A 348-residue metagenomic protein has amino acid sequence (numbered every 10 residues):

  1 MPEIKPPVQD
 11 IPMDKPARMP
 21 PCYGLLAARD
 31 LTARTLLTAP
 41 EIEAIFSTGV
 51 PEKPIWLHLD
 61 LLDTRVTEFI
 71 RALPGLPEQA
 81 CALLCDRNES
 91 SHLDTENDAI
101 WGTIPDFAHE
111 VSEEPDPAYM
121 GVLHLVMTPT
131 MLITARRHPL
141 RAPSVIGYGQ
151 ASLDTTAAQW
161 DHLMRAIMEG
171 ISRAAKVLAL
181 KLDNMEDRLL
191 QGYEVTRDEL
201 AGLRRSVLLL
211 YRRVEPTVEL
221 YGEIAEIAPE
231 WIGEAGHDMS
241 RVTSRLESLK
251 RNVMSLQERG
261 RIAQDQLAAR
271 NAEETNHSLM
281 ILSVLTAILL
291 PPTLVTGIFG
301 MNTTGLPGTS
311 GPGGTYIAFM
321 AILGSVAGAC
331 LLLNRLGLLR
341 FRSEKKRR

Functional and structural regions predicted by a protein language model:
M1-E226, I232, S248, G337-R348: Peripheral, non-transmembrane regulatory/ligand-interaction domains of membrane transport proteins
G75, E247-R348: Hydrophobic alpha-helical transmembrane segments and their immediately adjacent juxtamembrane loops
M185, G192, T217, Y221-I224 (+6 more regions): Hydrophobic stripe of amphipathic alpha-helices that form coiled-coil interfaces
G192, T196, A235, V242 (+3 more regions): Alpha-helical heptad-repeat coiled-coil segments that mediate oligomerization/polymerization in large
A235-L246, V253: Membrane-helix boundary elements
